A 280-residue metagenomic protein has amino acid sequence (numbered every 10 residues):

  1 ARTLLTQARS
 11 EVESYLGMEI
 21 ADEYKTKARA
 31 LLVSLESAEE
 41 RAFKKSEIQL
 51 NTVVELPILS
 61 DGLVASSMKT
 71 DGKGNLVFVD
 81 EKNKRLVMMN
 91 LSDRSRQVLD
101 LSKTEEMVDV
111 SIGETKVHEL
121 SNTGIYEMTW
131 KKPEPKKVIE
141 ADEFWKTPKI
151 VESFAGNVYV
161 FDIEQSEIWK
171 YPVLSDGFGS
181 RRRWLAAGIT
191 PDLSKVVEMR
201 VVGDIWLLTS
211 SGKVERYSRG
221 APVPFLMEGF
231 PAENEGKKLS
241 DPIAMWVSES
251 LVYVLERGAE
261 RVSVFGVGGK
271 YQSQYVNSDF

Functional and structural regions predicted by a protein language model:
A1-S60, R96: Amphipathic alpha-helical assembly segments used for oligomerization, scaffolding, or translocation
S46-P57, R96-K103, W130, P135-E143 (+5 more regions): Beta-propeller fold detector
I58-D71, K103-T115, D142-A155, G188-W206 (+2 more regions): Beta-rich, blade/repeat-based domains predominating in secreted/periplasmic proteins but also intracellular
T70, F78-K82, S111-I112, H118-T123 (+5 more regions): Conserved beta-strand positions in repeat-built beta-propeller and related beta-rich domains
F78-Q97: Beta-propeller domains
D80, N90, T129-W130, D162 (+4 more regions): Structural recognition of the beta-propeller blade-terminating site
V87, Y126, E167-W169, E215 (+2 more regions): WD40 beta-propeller blade core
K149-L185, I189-P224, E228: Solenoidal tandem-repeat scaffolds enriched in leucines and small polar residues
